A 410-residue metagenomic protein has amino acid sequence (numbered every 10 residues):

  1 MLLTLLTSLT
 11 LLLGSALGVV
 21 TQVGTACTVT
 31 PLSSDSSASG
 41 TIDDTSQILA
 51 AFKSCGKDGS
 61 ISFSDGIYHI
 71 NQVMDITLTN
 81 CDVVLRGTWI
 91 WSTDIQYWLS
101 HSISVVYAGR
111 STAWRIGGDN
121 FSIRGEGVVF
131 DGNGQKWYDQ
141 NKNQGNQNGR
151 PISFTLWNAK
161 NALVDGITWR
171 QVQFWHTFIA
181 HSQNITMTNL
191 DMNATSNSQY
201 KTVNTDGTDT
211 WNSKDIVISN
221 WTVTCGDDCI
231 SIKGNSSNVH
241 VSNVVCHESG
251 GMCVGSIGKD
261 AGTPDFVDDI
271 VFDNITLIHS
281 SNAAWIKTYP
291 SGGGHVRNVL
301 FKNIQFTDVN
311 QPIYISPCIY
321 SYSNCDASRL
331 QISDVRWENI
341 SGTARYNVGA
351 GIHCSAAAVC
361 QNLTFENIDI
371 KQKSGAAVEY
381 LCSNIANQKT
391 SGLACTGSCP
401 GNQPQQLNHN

Functional and structural regions predicted by a protein language model:
L3-L6, L12-N410: Extracellular/periplasmic carbohydrate-active domains that bind, remodel, or depolymerize complex polysaccharides
